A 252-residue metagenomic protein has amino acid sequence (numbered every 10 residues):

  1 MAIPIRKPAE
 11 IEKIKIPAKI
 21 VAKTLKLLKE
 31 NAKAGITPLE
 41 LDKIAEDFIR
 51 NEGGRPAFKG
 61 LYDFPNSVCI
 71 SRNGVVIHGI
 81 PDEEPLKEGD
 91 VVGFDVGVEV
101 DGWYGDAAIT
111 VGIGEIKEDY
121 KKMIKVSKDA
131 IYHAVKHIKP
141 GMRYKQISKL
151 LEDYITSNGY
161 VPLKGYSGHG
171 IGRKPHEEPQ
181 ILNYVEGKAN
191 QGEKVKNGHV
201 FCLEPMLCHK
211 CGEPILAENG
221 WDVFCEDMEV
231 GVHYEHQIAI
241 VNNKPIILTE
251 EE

Functional and structural regions predicted by a protein language model:
M1-E252: Active-site neighborhoods and metal-handling regions in enzymes and metal-associated proteins
